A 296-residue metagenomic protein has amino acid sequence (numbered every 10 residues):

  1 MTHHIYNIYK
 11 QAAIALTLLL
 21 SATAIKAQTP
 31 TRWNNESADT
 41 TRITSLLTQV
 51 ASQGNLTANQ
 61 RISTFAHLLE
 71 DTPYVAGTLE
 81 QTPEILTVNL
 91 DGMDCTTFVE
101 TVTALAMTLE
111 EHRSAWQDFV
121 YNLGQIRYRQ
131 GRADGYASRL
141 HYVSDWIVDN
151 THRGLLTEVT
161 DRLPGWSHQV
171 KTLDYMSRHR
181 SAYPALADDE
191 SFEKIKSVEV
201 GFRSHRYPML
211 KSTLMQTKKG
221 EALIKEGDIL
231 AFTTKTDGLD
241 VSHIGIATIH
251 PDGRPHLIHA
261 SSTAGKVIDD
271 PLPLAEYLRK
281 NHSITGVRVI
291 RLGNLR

Functional and structural regions predicted by a protein language model:
T2-A13: Bacterial N-terminal signal peptides that target proteins for export
I25-A27: Boundary at the C-terminal end of the N-terminal hydrophobic targeting segment
T29-E100: Cationic-aromatic interfacial patches
L69-S204, G253, H259-S262: Acidic/His-rich structured neighborhood in mature extracellular/periplasmic domains
L223-I224: Short, well-ordered loop/turn sites that connect or cap secondary structure elements
L230-N294: C-terminal soluble interaction/assembly domains
